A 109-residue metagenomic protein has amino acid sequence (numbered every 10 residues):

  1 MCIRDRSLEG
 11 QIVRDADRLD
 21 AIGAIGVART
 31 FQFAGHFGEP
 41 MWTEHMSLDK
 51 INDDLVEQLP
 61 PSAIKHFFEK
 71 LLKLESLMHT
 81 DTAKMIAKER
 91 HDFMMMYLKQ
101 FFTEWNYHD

Functional and structural regions predicted by a protein language model:
M1-I3: Short, small-residue-biased leader/transition segments that mark boundaries at the very start of proteins
D5-D109: Divalent metal-dependent phosphate-bond-processing catalytic cores, especially two-metal-ion Mg2+/Mn2+ enzymes that act
